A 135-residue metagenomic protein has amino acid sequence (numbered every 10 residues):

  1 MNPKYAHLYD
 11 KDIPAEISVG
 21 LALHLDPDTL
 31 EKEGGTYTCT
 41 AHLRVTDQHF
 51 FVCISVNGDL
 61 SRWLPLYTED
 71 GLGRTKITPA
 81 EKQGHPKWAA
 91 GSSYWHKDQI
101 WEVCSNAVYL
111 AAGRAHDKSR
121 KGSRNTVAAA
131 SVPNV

Functional and structural regions predicted by a protein language model:
M1-L25: Mixed-charge, Lys/Arg-rich low-complexity intrinsically disordered regions
N2, A6, P79-V135: C-terminal terminal-subdomain/extension
V19-L23, D47-H49, D59, G91-S93: A generic structural signal for short beta-strands and their flanking turns/coil linkers
H24-T46: Short basic/aromatic-enriched segments
P27, P65, K97-Q99: Pocket-edge structural micro-motifs
L30, L66-E69, E102: Residue-level signature for short turns and capping positions that connect secondary-structure elements
E33, D70-R74, S105: A short local loop/turn or secondary-structure capping micro-motif enriched for an aromatic residue
T38-K87: Compact nucleic-acid interaction/catalytic patches
